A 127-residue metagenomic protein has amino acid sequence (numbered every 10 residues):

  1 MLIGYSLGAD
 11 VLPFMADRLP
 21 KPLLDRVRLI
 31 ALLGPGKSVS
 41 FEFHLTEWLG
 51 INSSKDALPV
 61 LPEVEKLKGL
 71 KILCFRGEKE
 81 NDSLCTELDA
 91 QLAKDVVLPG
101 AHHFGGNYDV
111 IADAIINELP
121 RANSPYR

Functional and structural regions predicted by a protein language model:
M1, L29-A31, L73: A structural signal for isolated positions on well-ordered beta-strands in alpha/beta enzyme cores
I3-L12: Gly/Ala-rich beta-loop-alpha elbow adjacent to hydrolase catalytic centers
V11-M15, F41: Hydrolases whose catalytic domains are alpha/beta-hydrolase-1, hotdog thioesterase, or metallo-beta-lactamase-like
M15, L19-L23: Active-site catalytic pocket residues across diverse enzymes, especially alpha/beta-hydrolases
K21-P22, K66-G69, R121-S124: Secondary-structure boundary motif
P22-S38: A conserved short beta-strand
G34-L92, V96, G100: The feature captures the conserved acid-bearing segment of alpha/beta-hydrolase catalytic domains
E87-L88, L92-R127: C-terminal catalytic histidine-bearing segment of alpha/beta-hydrolase fold enzymes
